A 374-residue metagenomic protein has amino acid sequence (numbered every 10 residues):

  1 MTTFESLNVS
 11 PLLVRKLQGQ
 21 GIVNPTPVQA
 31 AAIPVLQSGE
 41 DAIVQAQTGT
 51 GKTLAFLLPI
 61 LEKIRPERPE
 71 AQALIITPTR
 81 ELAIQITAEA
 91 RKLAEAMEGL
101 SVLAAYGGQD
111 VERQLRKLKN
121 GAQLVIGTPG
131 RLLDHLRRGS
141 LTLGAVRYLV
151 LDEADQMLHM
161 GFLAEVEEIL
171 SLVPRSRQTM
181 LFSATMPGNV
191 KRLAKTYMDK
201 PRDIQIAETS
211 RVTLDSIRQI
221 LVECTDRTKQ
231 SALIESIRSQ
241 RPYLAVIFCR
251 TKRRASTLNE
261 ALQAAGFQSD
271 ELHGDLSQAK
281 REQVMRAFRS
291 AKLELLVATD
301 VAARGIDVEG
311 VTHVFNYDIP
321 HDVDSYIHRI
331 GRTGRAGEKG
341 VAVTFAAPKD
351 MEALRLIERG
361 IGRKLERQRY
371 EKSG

Functional and structural regions predicted by a protein language model:
T2-G374: Conserved helicase RecA-like core
